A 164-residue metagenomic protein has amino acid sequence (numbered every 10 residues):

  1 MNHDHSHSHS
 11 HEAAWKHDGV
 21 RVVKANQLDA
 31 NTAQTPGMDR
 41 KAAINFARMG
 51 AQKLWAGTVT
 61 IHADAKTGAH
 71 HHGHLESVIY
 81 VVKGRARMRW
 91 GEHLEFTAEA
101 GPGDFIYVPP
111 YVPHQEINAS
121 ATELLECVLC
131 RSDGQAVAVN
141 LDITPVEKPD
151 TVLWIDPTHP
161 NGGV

Functional and structural regions predicted by a protein language model:
M1-K53, G68, A138-V164: A short, N-terminal "cap"/entry segment at the start of jelly-roll beta-barrel domains of the cupin/DSBH fold
D39-A42, G57-G73: Conserved short histidine dyad/triad with adjacent acidic residue
R48-M49, H74, H93, A121-T122: Short strand-connecting beta-turns/loops that link adjacent beta-strands
K53-L54, H72, A100, A119-A121: Short glycine/proline-enriched turns and hinge-like loops at secondary-structure junctions
V59, V78, Y107, T122-N140: A short hydrophobic beta-strand segment most commonly corresponding to one strand of the jelly-roll/cupin
H62-D64, W90, A100-S120, R131-S132: Conserved metal-binding segment of the jelly-roll/cupin
K66, H74-P102, V112: A short beta-strand-loop-beta hairpin characteristic of the jelly-roll/cupin
F96, I117-E126: Short conserved catalytic/interaction loops centered on acidic-Pro-aromatic/His motifs
